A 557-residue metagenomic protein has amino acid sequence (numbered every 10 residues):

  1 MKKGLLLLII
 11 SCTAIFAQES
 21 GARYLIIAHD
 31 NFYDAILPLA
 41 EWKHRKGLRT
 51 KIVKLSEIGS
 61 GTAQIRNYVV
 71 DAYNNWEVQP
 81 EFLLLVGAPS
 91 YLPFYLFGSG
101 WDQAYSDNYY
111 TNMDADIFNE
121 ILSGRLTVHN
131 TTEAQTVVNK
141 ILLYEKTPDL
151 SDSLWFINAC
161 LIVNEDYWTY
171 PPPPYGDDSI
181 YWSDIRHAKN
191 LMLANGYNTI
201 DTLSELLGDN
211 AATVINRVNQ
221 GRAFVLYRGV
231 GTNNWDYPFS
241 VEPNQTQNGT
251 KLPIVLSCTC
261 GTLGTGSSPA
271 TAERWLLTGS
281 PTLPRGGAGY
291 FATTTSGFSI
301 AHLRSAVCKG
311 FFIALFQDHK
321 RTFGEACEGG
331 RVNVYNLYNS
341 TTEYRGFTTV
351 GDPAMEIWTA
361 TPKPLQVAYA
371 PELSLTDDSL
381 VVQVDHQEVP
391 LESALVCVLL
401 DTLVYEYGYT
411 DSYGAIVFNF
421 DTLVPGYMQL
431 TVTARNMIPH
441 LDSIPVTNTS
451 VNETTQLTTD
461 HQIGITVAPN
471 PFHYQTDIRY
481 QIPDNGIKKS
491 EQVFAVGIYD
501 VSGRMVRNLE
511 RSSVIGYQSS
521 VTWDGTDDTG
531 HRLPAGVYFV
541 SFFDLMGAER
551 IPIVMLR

Functional and structural regions predicted by a protein language model:
K3-T13: Sec-dependent N-terminal signal peptides
I10, E392-L399, V496, Y538: Hydrophobic beta-strand segments
Q18-T447: Cysteine-dependent hydrolase recognition
L380-H386, T476-D484, W523: Aromatic/hydrophobic beta-strand junction motif of beta-rich domains
H386-E392, D484-V493, H531: A short beta-turn/strand-edge loop motif at beta-sheet boundaries
I416-F418, Y517-V521: Short strand-edge motifs at loop-to-beta-strand transitions and within beta-strands of extracellular beta-rich domains
T449-P483, I498-R504, A535, I551-R557: Surface-exposed, proline-anchored Ser/Thr-rich loop/turn motifs
N485, T522, H531-R557: C-terminal tail/sorting-segment detector
